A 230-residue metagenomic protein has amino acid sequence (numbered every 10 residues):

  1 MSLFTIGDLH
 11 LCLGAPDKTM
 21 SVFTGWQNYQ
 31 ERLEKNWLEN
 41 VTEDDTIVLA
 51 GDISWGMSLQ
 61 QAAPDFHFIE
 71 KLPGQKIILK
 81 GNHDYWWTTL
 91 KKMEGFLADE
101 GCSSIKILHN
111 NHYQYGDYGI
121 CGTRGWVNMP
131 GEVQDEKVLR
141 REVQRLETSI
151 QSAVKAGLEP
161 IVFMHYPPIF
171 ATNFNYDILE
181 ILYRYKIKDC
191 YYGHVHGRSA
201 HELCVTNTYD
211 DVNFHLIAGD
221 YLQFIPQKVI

Functional and structural regions predicted by a protein language model:
M1-L3, V229-I230: Short, Lys/Arg-enriched, disordered terminal segments
S2, A15-Y115, Y176-K186, D210-A218: Core catalytic region of metal-dependent phosphoesterases/phosphodiesterases, especially metallo-beta-lactamase-like
L3, T46, Y118-G119, E159-I161 (+1 more regions): Structural motif
G7-L11, G51-S54, N82-D84, N111 (+4 more regions): Active-site metal-binding loops of divalent metal-dependent hydrolases
L9-G14, N40, T88-F174, I181: Conserved catalytic scaffold of divalent metal-dependent phosphoesterases
I77, P168-I230: Conserved beta-sheet core of the metallophosphoesterase superfamily
G81, K91-D99, G125-V133, H194-N213: Short secondary-structure transition/capping segments
